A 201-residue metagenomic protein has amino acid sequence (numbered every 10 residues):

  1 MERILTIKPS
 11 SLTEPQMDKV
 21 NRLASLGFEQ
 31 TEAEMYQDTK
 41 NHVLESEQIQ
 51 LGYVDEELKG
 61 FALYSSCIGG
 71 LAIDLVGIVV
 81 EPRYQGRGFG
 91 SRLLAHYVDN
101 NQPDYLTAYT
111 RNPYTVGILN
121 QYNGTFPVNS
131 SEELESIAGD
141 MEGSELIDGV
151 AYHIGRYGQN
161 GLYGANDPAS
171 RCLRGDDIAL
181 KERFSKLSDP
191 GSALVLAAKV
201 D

Functional and structural regions predicted by a protein language model:
M1-I4: Extreme N-terminal starter segment of soluble prokaryotic enzymes
T6-V79: A conserved beta-strand-loop-helix scaffold within acyl/acetyltransferase catalytic domains
P9-L12, Q102-D201: Terminal substrate-recognition subdomain of acyl/acetyltransferases
V20-F28, Y97-N101, M141: Hydrophobic, Leu/Ile/Phe/Ala-enriched alpha-helical segments that form helix-helix packing faces
S66, P82, T110: Residues that line or immediately flank small-molecule/substrate-binding pockets and catalytic motifs
G69-G70, R83, Y114: Surface-exposed, flexible loop/turn segments at secondary-structure boundaries
V80, G86-D99: Conserved acetyl-CoA-binding loop-helix of GNAT-fold acetyltransferases
